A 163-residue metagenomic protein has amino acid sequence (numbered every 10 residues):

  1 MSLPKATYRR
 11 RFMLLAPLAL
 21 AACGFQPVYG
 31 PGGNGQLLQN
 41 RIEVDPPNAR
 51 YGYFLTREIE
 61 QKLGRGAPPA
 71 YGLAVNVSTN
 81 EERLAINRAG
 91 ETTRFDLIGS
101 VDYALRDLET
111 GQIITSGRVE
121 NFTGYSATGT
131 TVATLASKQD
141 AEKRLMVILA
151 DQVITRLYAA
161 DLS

Functional and structural regions predicted by a protein language model:
M1-K5: N-terminal secretory signal peptides that target proteins for export/translocation
Y8-L14: N-terminal export leaders
A19-A22: C-terminal motif of bacterial Sec signal peptides marking the signal peptidase cleavage site
G24-Q26: Bacterial signal peptide processing site
G33-T56: Post-signal peptide N-terminal segment of mature Sec-exported envelope proteins
G66-S116, T123-D140: Surface-exposed short loop/turn segments
A136-S163: C-terminal/domain-edge helix-coil "capping" segments
